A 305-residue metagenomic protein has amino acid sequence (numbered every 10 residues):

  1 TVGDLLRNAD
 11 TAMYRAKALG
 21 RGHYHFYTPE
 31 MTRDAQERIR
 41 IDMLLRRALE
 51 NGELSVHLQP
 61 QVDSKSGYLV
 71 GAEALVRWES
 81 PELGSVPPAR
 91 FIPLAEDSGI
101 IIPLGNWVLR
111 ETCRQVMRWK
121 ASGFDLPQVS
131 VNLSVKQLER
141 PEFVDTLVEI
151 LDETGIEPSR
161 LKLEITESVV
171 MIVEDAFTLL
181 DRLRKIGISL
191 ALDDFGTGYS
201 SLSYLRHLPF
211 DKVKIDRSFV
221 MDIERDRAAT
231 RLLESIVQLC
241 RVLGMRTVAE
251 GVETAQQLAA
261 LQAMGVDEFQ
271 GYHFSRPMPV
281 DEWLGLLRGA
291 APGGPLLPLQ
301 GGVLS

Functional and structural regions predicted by a protein language model:
T1-L19, H25-R40, L44, R77 (+7 more regions): Cyclic nucleotide signaling catalytic output domains
T11-Y14, A18, R47, M117-A121 (+3 more regions): Regular, well-ordered alpha-helical segments
H23, E53-S55, D125-S130, R160-K162 (+2 more regions): Residues at or immediately flanking beta-strands
P29-I156, S168, D181-R182, F195-T197 (+3 more regions): Bacterial c-di-GMP phosphodiesterase EAL domain
A95, G99, M171, D222-A228: Short, contiguous acidic/charged loop-to-helix segments that flank catalytic cores in large enzymes
D145-L147, F177-T178, R227-E234: Charged helix-capping and loop-helix junction motifs
V148-I223, L239-M278: The catalytic core of metal-dependent phosphodiesterases that act on cyclic dinucleotides
W283-S305: Intrinsically disordered or compositionally simple regulatory linkers and C-terminal tails in signal-transduction
